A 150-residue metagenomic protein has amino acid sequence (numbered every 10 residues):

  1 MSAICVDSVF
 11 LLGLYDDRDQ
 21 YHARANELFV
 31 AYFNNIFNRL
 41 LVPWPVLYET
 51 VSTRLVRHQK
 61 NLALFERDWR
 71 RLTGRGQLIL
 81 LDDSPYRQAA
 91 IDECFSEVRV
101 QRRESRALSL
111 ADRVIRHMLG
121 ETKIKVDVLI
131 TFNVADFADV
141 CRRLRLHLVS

Functional and structural regions predicted by a protein language model:
M1-A23: Metal-dependent nucleic-acid phosphoesterase active-site entry motif
A3, R116-S150: Acidic, PIN/NYN-like endoribonuclease modules and their adjacent C-terminal/linker elements
C5-V6, E27-H58, R70, L80-D82: PIN/NYN-family metal-dependent endoribonuclease catalytic core
V6-V9, R71-T73, D92-R99: Short, basic/glycine-rich phosphate-binding loops at helix/coil junctions that contact nucleotide phosphates
V9-F10, P45, A135: Alpha-helix/helix-capping structural signal
Y15, R54, C141: Short, flexible helix/strand-to-coil boundary loops that buttress conserved ligand/catalytic motifs in alpha/beta
Q59-F65: A metal-dependent, Asp-based hydrolase signature
L78-F132: Active-site neighborhoods of divalent-metal-dependent phosphate/nucleic-acid chemistry enzymes
